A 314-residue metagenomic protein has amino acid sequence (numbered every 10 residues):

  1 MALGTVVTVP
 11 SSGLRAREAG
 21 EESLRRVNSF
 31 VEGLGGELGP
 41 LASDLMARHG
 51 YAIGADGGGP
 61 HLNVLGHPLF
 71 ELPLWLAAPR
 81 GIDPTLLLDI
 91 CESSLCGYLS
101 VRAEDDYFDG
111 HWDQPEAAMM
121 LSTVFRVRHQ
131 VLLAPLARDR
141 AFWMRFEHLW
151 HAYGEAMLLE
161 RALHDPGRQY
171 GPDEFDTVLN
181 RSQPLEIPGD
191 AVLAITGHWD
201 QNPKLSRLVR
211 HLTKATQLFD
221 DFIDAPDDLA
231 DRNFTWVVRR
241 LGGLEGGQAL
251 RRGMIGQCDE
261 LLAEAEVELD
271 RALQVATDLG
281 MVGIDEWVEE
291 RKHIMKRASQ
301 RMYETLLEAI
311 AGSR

Functional and structural regions predicted by a protein language model:
A2-E32: Extreme N-terminal leader/anchor segments
G4, I294-R314: Acidic, carboxylate-rich catalytic segments that either coordinate divalent cations
S43-G97, P172-L212: Alpha-helical phosphate/pyrophosphate-handling elements in metalloenzyme active cores
P79-D83, Y107-H111, L132-R145, H164-Q169 (+2 more regions): Inter-helical turn/loop segments and adjacent helix faces that build the functional surface of alpha-helical bundle
L95-Y98, T123, V127, H151 (+6 more regions): Generic structural signal for well-ordered, non-transmembrane alpha-helical segments in soluble/cytosolic regions
R102-R128, L132, G189-H198, V209-L261: Acidic, Mg2+-coordinating active-site segments of isoprenoid diphosphate-utilizing enzymes
D109-H111, E155-D176, L250: Acidic/His metal-coordination segments adjacent to aromatic residues that form catalytic metal sites in metalloenzymes
V131-E155, L244-E286: Primarily interfacial, aromatic-capped hydrophobic alpha-helices that serve as membrane anchors
